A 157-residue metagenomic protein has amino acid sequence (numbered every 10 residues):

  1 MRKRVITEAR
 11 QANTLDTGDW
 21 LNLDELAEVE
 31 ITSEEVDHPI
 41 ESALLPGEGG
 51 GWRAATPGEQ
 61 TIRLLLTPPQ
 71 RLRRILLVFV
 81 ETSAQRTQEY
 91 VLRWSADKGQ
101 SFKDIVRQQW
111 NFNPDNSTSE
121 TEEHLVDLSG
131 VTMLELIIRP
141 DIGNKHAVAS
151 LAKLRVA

Functional and structural regions predicted by a protein language model:
M1-T67, T82-A84, R155: Disordered, acidic Ser/Thr/Pro-rich linker "stalks" and the adjacent N-terminal cap of the next globular domain
N13, N22, N111-N116, N144: Detector for Asparagine
T14, W20, E89, S101 (+1 more regions): Intrinsic disorder/low-structure terminal segments
L44-F102, L125-A157: Aromatic, loop-rich ligand-recognition surfaces of beta-strand-rich domains
F102-V126: Extracellular carbohydrate recognition and processing domains and analogous Trp-centered ligand-binding platforms
